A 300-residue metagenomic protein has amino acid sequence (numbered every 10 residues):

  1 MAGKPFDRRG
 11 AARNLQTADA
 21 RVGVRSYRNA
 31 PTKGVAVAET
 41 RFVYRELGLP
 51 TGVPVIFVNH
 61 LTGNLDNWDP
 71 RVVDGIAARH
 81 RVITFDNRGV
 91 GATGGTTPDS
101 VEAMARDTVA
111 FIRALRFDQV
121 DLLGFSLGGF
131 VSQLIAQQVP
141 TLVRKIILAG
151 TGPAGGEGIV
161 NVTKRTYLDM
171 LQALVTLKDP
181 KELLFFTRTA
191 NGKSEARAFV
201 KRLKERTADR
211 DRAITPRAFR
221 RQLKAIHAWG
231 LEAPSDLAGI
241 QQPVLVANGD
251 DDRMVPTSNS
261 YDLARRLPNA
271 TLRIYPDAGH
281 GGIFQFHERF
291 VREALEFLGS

Functional and structural regions predicted by a protein language model:
T40-G94: Conserved HGGG/HGGXW glycine-rich cap/lid loop of the alpha/beta-hydrolase fold
I83-L123, R292: Active-site loop/oxyanion-hole signature of alpha/beta-hydrolase fold enzymes
G124-G128, S132: Gly/Ala-rich beta-loop-alpha elbow adjacent to hydrolase catalytic centers
Q137, R144-T176: Flexible "cap/lid" loop of the alpha/beta hydrolase fold
D179-L231, S235-D236: Conserved alpha/beta-hydrolase catalytic His-Asp/Glu region
I240, V246-N248: Short beta-strand/loop motif that positions the catalytic acidic residue of the alpha/beta-hydrolase fold
D251-V255: Acidic catalytic loop of the alpha/beta-hydrolase fold
L272, A278-V291: Catalytic histidine-centered segment of alpha/beta-hydrolase-like enzymes
